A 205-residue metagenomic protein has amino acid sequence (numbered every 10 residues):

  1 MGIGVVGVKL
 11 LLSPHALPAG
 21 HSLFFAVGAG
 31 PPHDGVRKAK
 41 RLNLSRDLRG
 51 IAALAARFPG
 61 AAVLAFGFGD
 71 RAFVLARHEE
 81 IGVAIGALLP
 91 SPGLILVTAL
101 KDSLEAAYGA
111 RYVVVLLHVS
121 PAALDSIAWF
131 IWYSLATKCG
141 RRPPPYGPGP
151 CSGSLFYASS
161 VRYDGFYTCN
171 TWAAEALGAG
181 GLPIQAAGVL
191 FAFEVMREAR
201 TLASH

Functional and structural regions predicted by a protein language model:
M1-L17: Membrane-interface motif at the C-terminal end of an N-terminal transmembrane signal
G2-V5, Y133-H205: Activation targets extended, charge/polar-rich intrinsically disordered C-terminal tails
L12-S13, L17-A26, G30, R37-A158: Non-catalytic ligand/cofactor/substrate-binding and regulatory segments of enzyme domains
